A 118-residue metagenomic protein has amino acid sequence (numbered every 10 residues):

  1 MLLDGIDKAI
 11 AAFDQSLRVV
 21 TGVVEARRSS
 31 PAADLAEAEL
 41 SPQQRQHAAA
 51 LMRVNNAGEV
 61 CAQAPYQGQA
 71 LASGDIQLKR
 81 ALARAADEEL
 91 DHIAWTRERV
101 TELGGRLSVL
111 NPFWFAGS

Functional and structural regions predicted by a protein language model:
M1-S118: Non-heme di-metal
